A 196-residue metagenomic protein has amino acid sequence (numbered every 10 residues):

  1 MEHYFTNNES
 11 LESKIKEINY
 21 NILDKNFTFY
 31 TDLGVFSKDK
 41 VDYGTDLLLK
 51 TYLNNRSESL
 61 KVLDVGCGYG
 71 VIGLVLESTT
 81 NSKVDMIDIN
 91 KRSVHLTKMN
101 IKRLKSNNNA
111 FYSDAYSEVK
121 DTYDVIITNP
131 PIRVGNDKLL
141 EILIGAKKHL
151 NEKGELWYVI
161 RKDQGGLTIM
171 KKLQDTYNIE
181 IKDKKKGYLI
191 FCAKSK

Functional and structural regions predicted by a protein language model:
M1-L23, G34-S37: N-terminal auxiliary segments of SAM/dcSAM-dependent transferases
D32-K50: Conserved SAM-binding loop and adjacent beta-strand
G44-T128: Conserved SAM/SAH cofactor-binding pocket of Class I
D88-R92, K138, R161: Short beta->alpha hinge that forms the Motif I/post-I loop of the SAM-binding pocket
L140-E152: A short glycine-rich, Lys/Arg-flanked "PGG" loop and its adjoining helix->strand segment in the class I
K153-R161: Conserved beta-strand signature within the Rossmann-like core of class I S-adenosyl-L-methionine
R161-Y177: Conserved class I S-adenosyl-L-methionine
D183-K196: Core SAM-dependent methyltransferase catalytic element
